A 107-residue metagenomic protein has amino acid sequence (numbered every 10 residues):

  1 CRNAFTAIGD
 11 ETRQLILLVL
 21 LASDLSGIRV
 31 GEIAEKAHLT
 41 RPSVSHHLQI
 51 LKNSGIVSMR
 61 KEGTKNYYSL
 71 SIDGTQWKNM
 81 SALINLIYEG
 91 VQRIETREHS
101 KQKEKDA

Functional and structural regions predicted by a protein language model:
C1, L21-A22, S71-A107: Amphipathic alpha-helical dimerization/coiled-coil segments that flank or bridge DNA-binding/regulatory modules
C1-F5, L48, K61: N-terminal/domain-start segments enriched in small and hydrophobic, helix-friendly residues, covering either
N3-T40, T64-T75: N-terminal helix-turn-helix DNA-binding core of bacterial DNA-binding proteins
A7-I8, R60, L86: Conserved catalytic core of Hanks-type protein kinase domains
L18, H46-H47: Base-recognition residues in the alpha-helical recognition helix of bacterial helix-turn-helix
E35, H46, K52-N53: Alpha-helical residues within the helix-turn-helix
S43: Conserved H-loop
K52-G63, S69-S71: Beta-hairpin "wing" of winged helix-turn-helix
